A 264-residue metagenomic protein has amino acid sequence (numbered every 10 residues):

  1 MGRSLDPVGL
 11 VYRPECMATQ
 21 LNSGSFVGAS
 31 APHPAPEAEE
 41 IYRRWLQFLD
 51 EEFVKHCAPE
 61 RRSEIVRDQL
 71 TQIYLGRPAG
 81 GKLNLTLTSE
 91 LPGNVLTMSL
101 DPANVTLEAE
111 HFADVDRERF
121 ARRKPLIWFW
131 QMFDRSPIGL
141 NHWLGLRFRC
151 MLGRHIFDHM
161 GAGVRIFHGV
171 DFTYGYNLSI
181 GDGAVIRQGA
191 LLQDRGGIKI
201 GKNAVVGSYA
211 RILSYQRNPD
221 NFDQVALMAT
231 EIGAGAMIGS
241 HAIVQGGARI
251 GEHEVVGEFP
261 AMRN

Functional and structural regions predicted by a protein language model:
M1-H155: Terminal amphipathic alpha-helical/low-complexity segments used for targeting or macromolecular assembly
R3-P7, L152-H155, H159, R187-Q188 (+2 more regions): Aromatic-residue detector
D68, L85-S89, G93, F167 (+3 more regions): A sequence-level detector of short, solvent-exposed, charge-rich linear segments
A162, F167-H168, T173-Y174, G181-D182 (+12 more regions): Left-handed beta-helix
N221-Q224: Regulatory activation segment
